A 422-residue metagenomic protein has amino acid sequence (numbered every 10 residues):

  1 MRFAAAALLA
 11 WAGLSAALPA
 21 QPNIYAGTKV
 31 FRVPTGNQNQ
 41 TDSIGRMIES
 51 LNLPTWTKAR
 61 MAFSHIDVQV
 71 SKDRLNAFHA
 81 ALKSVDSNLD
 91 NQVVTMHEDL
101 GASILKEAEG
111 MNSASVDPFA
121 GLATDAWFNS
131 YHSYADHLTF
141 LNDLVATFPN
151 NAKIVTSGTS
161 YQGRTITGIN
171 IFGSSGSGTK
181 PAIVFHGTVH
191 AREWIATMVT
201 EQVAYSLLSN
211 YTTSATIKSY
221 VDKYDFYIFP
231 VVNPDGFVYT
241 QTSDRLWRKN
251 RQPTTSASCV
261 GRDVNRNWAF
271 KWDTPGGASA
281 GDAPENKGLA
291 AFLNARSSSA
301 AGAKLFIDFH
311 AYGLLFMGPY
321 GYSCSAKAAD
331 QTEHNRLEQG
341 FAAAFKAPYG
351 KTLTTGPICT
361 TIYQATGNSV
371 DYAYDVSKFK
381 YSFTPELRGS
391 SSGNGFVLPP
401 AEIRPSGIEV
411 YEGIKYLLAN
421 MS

Functional and structural regions predicted by a protein language model:
R2-A6, W11-S422: M14 metallocarboxypeptidase catalytic domain recognition
